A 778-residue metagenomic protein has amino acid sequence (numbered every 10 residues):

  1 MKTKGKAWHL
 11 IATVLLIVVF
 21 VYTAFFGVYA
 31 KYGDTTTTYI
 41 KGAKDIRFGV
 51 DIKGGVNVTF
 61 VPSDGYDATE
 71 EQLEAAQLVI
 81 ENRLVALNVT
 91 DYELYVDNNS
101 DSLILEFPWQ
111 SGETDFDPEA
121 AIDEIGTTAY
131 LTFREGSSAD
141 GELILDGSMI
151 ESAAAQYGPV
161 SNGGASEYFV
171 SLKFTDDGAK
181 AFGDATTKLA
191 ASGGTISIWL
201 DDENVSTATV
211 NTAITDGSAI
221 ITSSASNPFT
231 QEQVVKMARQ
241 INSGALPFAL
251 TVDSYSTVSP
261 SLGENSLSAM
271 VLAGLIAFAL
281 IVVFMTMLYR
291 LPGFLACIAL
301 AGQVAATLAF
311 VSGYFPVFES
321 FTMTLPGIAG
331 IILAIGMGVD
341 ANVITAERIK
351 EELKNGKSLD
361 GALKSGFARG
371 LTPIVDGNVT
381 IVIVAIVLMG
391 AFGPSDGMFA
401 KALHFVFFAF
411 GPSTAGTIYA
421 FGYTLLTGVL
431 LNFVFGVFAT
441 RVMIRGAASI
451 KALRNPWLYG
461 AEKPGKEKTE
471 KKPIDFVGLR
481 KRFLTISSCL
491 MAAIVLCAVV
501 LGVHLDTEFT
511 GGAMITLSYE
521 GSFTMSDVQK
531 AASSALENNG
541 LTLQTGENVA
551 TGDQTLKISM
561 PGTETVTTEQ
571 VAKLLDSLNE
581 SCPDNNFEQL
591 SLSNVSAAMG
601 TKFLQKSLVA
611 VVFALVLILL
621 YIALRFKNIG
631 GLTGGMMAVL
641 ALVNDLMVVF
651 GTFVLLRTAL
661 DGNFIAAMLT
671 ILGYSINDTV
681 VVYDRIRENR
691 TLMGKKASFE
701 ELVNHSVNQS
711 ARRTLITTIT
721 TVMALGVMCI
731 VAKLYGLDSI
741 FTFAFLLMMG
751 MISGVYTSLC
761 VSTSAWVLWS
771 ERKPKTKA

Functional and structural regions predicted by a protein language model:
M1-A778: A structural signal for conserved, well-ordered secondary-structure elements that form binding/interaction cores
